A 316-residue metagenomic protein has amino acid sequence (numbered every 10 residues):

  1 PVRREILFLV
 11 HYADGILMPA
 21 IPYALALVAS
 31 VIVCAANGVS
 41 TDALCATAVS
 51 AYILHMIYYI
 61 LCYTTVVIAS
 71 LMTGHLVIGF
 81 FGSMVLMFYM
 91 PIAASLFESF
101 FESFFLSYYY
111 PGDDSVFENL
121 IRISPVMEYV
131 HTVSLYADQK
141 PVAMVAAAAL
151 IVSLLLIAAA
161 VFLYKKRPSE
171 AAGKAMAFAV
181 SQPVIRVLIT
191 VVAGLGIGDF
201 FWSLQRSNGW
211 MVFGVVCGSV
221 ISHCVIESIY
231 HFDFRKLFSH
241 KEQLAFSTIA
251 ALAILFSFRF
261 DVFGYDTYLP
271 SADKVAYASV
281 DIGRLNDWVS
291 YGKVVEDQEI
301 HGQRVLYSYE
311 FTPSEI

Functional and structural regions predicted by a protein language model:
P1-L17, A172-G173: Helix-loop-helix units of permease transmembrane domains in multi-pass membrane transporters, especially ABC
A13-G74: Secretory targeting signals
I32-S40, G196-R206, I229-Y230: Juxtamembrane "helix-exit" motif on the non-cytosolic side of transmembrane helices
A69, T73-V77, V161-A179, E227-H240: Cytoplasmic membrane-interface regions of multi-pass membrane proteins
V77-M90, V216, S239-L252: Central hydrophobic cores of alpha-helical transmembrane segments in multi-pass integral membrane proteins
M90-V180, G194-V216, V225, G264-V294 (+1 more regions): Terminal transmembrane helical anchor/hairpin motif
R186-A193, I226-Y265: Internal/C-terminal transmembrane anchor helices
V289-I316: Soluble catalytic regions of membrane-associated enzymes that act on cell-envelope and secretory-pathway components
